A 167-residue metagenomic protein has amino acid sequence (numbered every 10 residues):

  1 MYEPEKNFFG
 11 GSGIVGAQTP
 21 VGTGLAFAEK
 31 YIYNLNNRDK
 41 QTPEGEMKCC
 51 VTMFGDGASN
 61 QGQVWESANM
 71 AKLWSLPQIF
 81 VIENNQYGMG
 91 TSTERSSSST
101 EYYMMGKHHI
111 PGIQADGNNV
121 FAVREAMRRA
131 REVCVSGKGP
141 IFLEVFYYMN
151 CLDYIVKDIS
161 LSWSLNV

Functional and structural regions predicted by a protein language model:
M1-W74, S92-Y103, K107-H109: Cofactor-binding active-site loop characterized by glycine-rich and histidine/acidic residues
K6, F54-N60, I82-G88, N118-F121 (+1 more regions): Acidic, glycine-rich active-site loops and adjacent beta-strand->loop/helix elements that engage anionic groups
C49, P77-I79, P140-F142: Beta-sheet entry/capping signal
G62-E66, G90-R95, E125, L152-D158: Short acidic, glycine/serine/threonine-rich loops at helix termini
K72-I82: A glycine-rich helix N-cap at a beta->alpha junction
V81-N84, M104-P111, Y154-W163: Short acidic (Asp/Glu) and glycine-rich catalytic loops that position anionic groups and cofactors
Q86, S92-S98, K107-F142, Y147: Conserved phosphate-handling catalytic cores of large alpha/beta enzymes
V133-V167: Glycine/aspartate-rich loop-and-adjacent alpha/beta segment that forms the canonical ThDP
